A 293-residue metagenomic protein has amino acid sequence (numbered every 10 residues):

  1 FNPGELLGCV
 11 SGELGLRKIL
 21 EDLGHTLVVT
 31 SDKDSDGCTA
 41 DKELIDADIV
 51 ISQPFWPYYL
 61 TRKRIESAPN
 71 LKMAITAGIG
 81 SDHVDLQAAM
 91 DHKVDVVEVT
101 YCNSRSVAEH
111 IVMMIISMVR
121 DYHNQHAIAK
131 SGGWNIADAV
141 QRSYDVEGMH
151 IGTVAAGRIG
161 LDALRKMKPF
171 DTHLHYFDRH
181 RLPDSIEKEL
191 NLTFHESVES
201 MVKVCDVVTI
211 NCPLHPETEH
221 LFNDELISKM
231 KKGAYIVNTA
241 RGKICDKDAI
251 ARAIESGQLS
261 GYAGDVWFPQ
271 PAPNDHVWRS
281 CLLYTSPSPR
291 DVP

Functional and structural regions predicted by a protein language model:
F1-I49: N-terminal glycine-/charge-rich "phosphate-binding" loop or analogous flexible N-terminal tail
S31-S35, P54-Y58, G78-S81, G157 (+2 more regions): Short beta->alpha connector loops
G37, Y58-L60, R181-W278: Rossmann-like adenosine-cofactor binding region
E43-I49, P69-N70, V204-V207, K231-G233: Short acidic/histidine-rich motifs immediately flanking catalytic phosphotransfer sites in two-component signaling
D48-K130: Phosphate/diphosphate ligand-binding glycine-rich loop within oxidoreductases
Q125-D162, D171: Glycine-rich NAD(P)-binding loop of Rossmann-like domains
Y176-H180: N-terminal Rossmann-fold cofactor-binding loop
Y284-P293: Single conserved hydrophobic/aromatic residue that forms the stacking wall/gate of nucleotide- or nucleobase-binding
